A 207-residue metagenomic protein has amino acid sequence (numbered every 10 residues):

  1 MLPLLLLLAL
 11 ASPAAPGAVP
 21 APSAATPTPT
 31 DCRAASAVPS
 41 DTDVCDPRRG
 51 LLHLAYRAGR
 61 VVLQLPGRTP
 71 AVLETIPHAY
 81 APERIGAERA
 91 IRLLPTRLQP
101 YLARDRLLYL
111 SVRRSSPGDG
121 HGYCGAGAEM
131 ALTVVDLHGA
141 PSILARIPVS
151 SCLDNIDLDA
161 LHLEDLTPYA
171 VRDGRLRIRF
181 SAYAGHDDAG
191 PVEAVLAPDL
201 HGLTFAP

Functional and structural regions predicted by a protein language model:
M1-A14: Sec-dependent N-terminal signal peptides
G17-V62, G67, I147-P207: Acidic, small-residue rich beta-repeat scaffolds with periodic aromatic anchors
V62-L102: Short N-terminal edge-element motif at the start of the domain
A71-I76, I143-V149: Aromatic (tryptophan-biased) beta-strands that constitute blades/sheets of beta-rich domains
P95-A103, D165-R172: Structural signature of eukaryotic scaffold interfaces centered on beta-propeller domains
S111-G127, Y183-G185: Short, conserved, GDST-rich strand-edge loop motifs in beta-rich repeat architectures
G118-D119, G127-A131, E164, A189-E193: Short, surface-exposed coil-to-beta transition loops
C124-G139, E193-L200: Beta-propeller blade signature
